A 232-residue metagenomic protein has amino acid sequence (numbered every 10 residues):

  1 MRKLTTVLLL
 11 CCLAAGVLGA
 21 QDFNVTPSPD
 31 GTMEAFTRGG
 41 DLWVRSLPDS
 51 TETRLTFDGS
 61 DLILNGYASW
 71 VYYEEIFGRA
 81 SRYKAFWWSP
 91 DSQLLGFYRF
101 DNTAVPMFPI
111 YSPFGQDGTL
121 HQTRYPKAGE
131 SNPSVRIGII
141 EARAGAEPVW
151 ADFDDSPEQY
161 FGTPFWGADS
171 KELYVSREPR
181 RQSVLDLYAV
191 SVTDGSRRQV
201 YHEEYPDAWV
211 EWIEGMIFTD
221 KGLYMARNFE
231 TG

Functional and structural regions predicted by a protein language model:
M1-L4: Positively charged n-region of N-terminal signal peptides that target proteins for export
V7-G16: Bacterial N-terminal signal peptides
D22-F23, A68-P90, T163-F165, W212-G222: Signature of short aromatic-glycine-proline-rich micro-motifs recurring in repeat-based ectodomains
D22-L62, D155-S156, F161-G162, S176: A conserved hydrophobic secondary-structure block that centers on an alpha-helix together with its immediately flanking
M33-G40, S46, K84-W87, G96-N102 (+5 more regions): Beta-strand C-termini and the immediately following turn/loop, strongest in propeller blades
L47-S50, E141-G145, V192-G195: Short loop/turn segments that connect beta-strands within beta-propeller blades
L55-W87, L94-W150: Predominantly five- to eight-bladed beta-propeller fold
L62, P126-P133, D155-P157, Y201-M216 (+1 more regions): Beta-propeller and related beta-repeat scaffolds in trafficking/envelope systems
